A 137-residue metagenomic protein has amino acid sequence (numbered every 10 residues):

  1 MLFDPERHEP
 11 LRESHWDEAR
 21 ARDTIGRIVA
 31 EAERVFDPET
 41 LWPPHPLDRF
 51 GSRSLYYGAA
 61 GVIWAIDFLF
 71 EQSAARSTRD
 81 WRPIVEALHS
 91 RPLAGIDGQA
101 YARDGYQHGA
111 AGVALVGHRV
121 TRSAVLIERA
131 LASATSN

Functional and structural regions predicted by a protein language model:
M1-A59, W64-A87: Low-complexity, Ser/Thr/Pro/Gly-enriched N-terminal "stalk/linker" regions
A60, A74-N137: Extended ligand-binding groove/face enriched in aromatic
